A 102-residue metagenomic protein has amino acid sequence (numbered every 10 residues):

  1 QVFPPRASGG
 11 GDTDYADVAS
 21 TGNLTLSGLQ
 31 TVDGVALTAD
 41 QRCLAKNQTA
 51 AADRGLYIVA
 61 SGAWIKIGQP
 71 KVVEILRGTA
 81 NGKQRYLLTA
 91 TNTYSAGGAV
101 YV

Functional and structural regions predicted by a protein language model:
Q1-L29, A63-V102: Glycine-rich, low-complexity segments
S20-A39, T49-A52: Surface-exposed ligand/attachment interfaces on beta-rich extracellular proteins
A36-N47, L56-Y57, L76, R85: Short hydrophobic/aromatic-rich beta-strand motifs
D53-G62: Short beta-strand-centered aromatic/proline hotspots
